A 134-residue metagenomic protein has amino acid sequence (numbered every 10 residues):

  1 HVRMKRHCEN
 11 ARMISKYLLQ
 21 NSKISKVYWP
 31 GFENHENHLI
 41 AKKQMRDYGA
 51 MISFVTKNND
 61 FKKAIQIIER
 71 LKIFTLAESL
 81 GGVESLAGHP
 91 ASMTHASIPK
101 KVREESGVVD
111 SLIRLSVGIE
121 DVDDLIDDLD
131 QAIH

Functional and structural regions predicted by a protein language model:
V2, R12-K72, L76-G81, P99-E104: Conserved small-domain helix->loop->beta segment predominantly found in fold-type I
R3, N58, S85-H134: PLP-dependent enzyme catalytic core of the Aspartate aminotransferase-like
H7, N21, H35, H89 (+1 more regions): Histidine-centered active-site/metal-ligand motif
E9-R12, K16, Q20-K23, D124-H134: Well-ordered, non-transmembrane segments within structured domains
N10-A11, L71, A91, I119: Generic short alpha-helical hydrophobic face used as a protein-protein interaction/packing hotspot
